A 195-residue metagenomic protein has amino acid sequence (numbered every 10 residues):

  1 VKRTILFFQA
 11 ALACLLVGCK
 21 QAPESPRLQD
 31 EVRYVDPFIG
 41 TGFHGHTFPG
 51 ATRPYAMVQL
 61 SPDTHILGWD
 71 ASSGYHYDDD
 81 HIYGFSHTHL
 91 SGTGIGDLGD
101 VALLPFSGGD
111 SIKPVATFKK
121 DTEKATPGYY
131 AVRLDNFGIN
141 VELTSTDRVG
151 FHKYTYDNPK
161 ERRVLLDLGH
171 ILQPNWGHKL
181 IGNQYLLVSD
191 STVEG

Functional and structural regions predicted by a protein language model:
V1-F8: Bacterial N-terminal signal peptides that target proteins for export
L16-G18: C-terminal motif of bacterial Sec signal peptides marking the signal peptidase cleavage site
E24-G195: Accessory carbohydrate-recognition regions in carbohydrate-active enzymes
